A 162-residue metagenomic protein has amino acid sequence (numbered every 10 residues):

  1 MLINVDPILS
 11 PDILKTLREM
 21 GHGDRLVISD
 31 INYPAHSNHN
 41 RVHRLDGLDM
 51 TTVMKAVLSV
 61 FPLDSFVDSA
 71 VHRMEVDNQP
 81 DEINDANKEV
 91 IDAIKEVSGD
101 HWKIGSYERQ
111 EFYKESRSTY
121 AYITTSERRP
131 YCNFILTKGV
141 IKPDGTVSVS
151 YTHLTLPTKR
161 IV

Functional and structural regions predicted by a protein language model:
M1-L2: Surface-exposed cleft-lining segments at the edges of enzyme active sites
V5, S10, T16-H22, I28 (+8 more regions): N-terminal intrinsically disordered, cationic/polar leader segments that include organellar targeting peptides
D85-A93: Short, aromatic/basic amphipathic alpha-helical patches
G139-Y151: Protruding loop/beta-arch "assembly-hinge" segments enriched in small, turn-prone residues
T152-T158: Conserved small/polar residues in nucleotide/adenosyl-binding loops
